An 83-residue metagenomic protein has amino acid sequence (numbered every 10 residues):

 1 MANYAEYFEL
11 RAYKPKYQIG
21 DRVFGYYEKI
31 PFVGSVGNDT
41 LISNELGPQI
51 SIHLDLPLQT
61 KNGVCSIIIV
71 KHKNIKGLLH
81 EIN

Functional and structural regions predicted by a protein language model:
M1-I19: Mixed-charge, Lys/Arg-rich low-complexity intrinsically disordered regions
A2-E6, L56-N83: Intrinsically disordered, low-complexity, charged/polar segments
E28, H53-L58: Short, flexible beta-strand-to-coil junctions
I30-I42: Short beta-strand-centered aromatic/proline hotspots
I42-E45, Q59-T60: Short glycine/serine/proline-enriched coil/turn segments at secondary-structure junctions
L46-S51: Short aromatic-glycine-enriched beta-strand elements
